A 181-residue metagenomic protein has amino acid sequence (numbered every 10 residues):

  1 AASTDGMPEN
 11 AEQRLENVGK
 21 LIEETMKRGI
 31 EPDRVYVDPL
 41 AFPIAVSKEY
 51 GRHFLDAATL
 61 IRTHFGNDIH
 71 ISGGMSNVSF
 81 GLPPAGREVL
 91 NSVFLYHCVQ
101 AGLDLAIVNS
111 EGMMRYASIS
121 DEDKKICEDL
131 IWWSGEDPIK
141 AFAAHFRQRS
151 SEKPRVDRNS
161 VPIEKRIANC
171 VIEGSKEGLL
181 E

Functional and structural regions predicted by a protein language model:
A1-R34, D38, F42-H70, S76-E181: ATP-dependent carboxylate/acyl-activation modules
